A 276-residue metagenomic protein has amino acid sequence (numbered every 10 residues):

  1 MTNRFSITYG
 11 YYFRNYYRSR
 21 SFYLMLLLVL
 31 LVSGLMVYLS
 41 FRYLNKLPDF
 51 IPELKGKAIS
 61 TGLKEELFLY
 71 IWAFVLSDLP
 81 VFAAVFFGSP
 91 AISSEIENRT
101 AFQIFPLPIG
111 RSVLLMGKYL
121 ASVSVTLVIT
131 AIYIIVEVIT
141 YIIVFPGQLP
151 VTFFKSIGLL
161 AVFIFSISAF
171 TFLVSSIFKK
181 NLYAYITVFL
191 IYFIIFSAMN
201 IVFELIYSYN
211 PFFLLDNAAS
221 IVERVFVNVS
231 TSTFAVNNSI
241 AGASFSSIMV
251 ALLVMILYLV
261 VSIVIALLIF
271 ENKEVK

Functional and structural regions predicted by a protein language model:
M1-V29: Aromatic- and glycine-rich beta-strand/loop motifs that create alpha-glucan
T2, L39-L67, Y185, F193-N272: Terminal transmembrane helical anchor/hairpin motif
N15, S94, L107, V138 (+3 more regions): Transmembrane helix-loop junction
R18, E97, G110, K179-K180: A helix-boundary/kink motif common to multi-pass secondary transporters, especially Major Facilitator Superfamily
V29-F86, M116-T187, F196, A241 (+1 more regions): Secretory targeting signals
V75-I96, A101, F172, K180-L182 (+1 more regions): Transmembrane alpha-helical segments in integral membrane proteins
P90-V123: Helix-loop-helix units of permease transmembrane domains in multi-pass membrane transporters, especially ABC
